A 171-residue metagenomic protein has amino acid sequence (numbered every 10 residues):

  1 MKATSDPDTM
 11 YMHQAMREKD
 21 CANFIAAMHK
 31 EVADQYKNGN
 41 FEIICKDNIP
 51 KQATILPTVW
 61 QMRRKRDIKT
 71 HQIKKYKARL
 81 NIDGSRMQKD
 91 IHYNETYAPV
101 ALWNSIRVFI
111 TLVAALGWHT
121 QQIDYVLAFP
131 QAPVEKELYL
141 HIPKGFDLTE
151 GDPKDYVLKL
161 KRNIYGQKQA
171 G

Functional and structural regions predicted by a protein language model:
M1-G171: Long, low-complexity, charge-biased intrinsically disordered regions
